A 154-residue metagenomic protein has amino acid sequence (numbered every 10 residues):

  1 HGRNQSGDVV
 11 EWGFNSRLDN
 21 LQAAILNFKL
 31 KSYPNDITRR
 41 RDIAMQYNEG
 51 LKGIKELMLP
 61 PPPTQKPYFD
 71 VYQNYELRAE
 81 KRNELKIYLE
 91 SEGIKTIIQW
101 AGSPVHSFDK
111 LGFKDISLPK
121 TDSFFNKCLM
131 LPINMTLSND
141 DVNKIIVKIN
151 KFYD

Functional and structural regions predicted by a protein language model:
H1-D154: PLP-dependent aminotransferase class I/II
